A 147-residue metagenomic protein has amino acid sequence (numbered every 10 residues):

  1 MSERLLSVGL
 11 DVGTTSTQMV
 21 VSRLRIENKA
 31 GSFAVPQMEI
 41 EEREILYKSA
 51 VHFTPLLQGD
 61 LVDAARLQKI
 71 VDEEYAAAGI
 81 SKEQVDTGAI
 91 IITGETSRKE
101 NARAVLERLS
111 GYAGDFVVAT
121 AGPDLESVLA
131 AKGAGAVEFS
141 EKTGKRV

Functional and structural regions predicted by a protein language model:
M1-T14, V20-K29, Q37-E44, A50-V147: Nucleotide/phosphate-binding catalytic cleft detector across ATP-hydrolyzing and phosphate-transferring enzymes
S32: Catalytic or ion-translocation cores adjacent to nucleophile or general acid/base/metal-coordination motifs in diverse
